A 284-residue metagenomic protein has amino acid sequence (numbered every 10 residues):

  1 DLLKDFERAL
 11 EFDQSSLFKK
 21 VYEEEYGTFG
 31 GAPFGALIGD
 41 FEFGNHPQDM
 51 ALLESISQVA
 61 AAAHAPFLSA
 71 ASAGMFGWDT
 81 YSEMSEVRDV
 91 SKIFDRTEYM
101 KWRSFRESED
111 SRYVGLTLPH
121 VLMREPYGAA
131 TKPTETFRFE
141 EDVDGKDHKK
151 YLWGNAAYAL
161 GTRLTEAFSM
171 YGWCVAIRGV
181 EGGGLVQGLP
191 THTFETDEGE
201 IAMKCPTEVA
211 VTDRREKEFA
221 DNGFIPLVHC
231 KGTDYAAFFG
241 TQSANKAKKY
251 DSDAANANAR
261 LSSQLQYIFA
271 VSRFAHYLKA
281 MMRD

Functional and structural regions predicted by a protein language model:
L2-F18, Y26-T207: Extended, regular secondary-structure scaffolds
E23-E25, E54-I56, W102, R214 (+1 more regions): Intrinsically disordered, low-complexity boundary segments flanking structured domains
D144-R283: Long, contiguous, structured domain-core segments that constitute the functional module of a protein
